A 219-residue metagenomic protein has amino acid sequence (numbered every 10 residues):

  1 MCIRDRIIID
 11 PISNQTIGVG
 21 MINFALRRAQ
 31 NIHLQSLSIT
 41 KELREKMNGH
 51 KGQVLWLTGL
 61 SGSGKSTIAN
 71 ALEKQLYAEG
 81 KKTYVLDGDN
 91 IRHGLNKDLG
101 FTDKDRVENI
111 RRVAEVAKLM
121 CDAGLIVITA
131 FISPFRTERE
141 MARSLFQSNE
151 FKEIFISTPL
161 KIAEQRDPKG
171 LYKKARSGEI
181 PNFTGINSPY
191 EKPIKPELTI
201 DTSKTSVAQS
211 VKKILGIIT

Functional and structural regions predicted by a protein language model:
M1-I3: Short, small-residue-biased leader/transition segments that mark boundaries at the very start of proteins
I8-V54: Extreme N-terminal, non-catalytic leader segments that precede Walker-type/kinase nucleotide-binding cores
G52-V54, K82-T83, I126-I128: Residue-level preference for the first positions of well-ordered beta-strands
S61: The conserved Walker
K65: Conserved lysine of the Walker
N70-K118, D122: Conserved substrate/cofactor phosphate-moiety recognition/catalytic segment in nucleotide-dependent phosphotransferases
R92-D105, A117-A175, N182: ATP-dependent NMP and nucleoside kinases share a basic, alpha-helical "lid"
S157-K213: Small-molecule kinase domains that catalyze NTP-dependent phosphoryl transfer to phosphate-bearing small molecules
